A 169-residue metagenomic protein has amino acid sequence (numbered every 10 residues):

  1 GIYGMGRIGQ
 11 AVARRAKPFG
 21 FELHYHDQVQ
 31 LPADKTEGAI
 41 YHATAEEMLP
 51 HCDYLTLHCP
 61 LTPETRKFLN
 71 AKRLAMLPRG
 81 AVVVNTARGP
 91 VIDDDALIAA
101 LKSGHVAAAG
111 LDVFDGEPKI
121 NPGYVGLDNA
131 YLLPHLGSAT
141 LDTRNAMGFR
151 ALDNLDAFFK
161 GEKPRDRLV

Functional and structural regions predicted by a protein language model:
G1-R79: Rossmann-like dinucleotide/phosphate-binding beta-alpha-beta segment
G80-V169: Rossmann-like dinucleotide-binding domain for NAD(H)/NADP(H)
